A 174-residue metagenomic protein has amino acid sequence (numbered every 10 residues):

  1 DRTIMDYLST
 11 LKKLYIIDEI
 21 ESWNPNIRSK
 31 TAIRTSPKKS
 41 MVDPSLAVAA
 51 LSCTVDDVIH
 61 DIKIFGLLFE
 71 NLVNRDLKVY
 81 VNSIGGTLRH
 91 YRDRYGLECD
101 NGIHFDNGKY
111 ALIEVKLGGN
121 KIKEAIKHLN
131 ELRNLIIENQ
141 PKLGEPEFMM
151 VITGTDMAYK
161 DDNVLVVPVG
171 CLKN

Functional and structural regions predicted by a protein language model:
D1-K109: Accessory nucleic acid-recognition modules appended to NTPase machines
A49, I122-K123, A158-D162: Switch/connector loops and helix/strand junctions flanking conserved nucleotide-binding motifs in nucleotide-processing
N82-S83, E131-E145: Arginine/glycine-rich "motif VI" loop of SF2 helicases in the C-terminal RecA-like domain
T87, F148, N163-L165: Conserved beta-strand segments of alpha/beta enzyme cores
H104, K109-K121: Active-site ExK catalytic segment of metal-dependent nucleases
G118-E138: Mg2+/Mn2+-dependent nuclease catalytic core
E145-T153: Short, hydrophobic beta-strand segments that form beta-sheet elements in well-ordered domains
I152-N174: Domain-level recognition of nuclease-like catalytic cores that cleave nucleotide substrates
